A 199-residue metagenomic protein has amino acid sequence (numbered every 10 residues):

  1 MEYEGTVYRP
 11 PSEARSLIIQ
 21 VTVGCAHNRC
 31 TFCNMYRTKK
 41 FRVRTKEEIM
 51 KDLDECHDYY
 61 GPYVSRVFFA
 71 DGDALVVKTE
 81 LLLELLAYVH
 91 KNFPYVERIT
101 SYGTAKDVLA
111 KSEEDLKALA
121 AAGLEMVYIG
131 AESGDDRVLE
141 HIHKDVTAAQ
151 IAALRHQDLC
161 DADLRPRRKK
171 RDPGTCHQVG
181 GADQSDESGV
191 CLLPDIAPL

Functional and structural regions predicted by a protein language model:
Y3-E48: Canonical Radical SAM [4Fe-4S] cluster-binding loop centered on the CxxxCxxC motif and its immediate flanking residues
L17-I19, V67, E97-S101, V127-I129 (+2 more regions): Hydrophobic faces of well-ordered beta-strands that scaffold small-molecule active sites in alpha/beta enzyme cores
K40-V43, Y102-L109, R165-G174: Active-site mouth loops of central-metabolism enzymes
V43-T45, K78-E80, E140-H143, K169-G174: Short, solvent-exposed loop/turn segments at secondary-structure boundaries
T45-G61: Short microdomains enriched in Cys/His and/or Lys/Arg
I49, L82, S112, I151 (+1 more regions): Aromatic/hydrophobic pocket-lining residues that form the small-molecule binding cavity in soluble enzyme cores
H57-A148: Conserved SAM/AdoMet-binding glycine-rich loop
M126, A149-L199: Conserved C-terminal portion of the radical SAM core fold that forms the substrate/S-adenosylmethionine-binding
